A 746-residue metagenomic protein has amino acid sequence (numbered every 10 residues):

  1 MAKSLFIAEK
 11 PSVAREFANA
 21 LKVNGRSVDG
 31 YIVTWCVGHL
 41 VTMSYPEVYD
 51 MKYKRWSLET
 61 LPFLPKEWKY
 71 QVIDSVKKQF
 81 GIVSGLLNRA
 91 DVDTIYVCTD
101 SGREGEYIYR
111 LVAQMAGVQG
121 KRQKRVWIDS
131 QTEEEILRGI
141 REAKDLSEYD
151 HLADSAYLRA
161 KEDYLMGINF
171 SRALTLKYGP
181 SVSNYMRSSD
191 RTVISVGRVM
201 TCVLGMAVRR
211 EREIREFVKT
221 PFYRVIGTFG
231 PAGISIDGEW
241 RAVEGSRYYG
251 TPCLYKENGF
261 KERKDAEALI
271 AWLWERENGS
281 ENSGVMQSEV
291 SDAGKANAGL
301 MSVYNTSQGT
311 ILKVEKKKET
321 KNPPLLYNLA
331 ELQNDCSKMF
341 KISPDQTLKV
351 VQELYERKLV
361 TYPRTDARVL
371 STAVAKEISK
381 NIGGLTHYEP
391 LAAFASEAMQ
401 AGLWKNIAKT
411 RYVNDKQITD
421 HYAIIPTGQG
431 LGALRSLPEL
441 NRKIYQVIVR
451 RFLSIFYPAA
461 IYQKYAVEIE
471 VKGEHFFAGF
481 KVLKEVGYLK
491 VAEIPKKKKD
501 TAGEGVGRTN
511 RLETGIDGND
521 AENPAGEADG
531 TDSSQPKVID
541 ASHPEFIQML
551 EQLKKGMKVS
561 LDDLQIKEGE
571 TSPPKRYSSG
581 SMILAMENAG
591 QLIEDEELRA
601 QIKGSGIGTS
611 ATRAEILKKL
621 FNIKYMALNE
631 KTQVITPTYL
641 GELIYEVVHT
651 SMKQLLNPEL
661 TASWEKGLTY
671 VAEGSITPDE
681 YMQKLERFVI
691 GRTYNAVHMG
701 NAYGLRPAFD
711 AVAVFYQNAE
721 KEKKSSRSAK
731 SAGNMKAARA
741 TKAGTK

Functional and structural regions predicted by a protein language model:
M1-R172, W272, G515, K537 (+1 more regions): Intrinsically disordered, low-complexity regulatory segments
A2-K3, F63-K69, T175-S195, K313-K321 (+5 more regions): Short hinge/gating elements
A2-L5, L87, D93, R122 (+6 more regions): Basic, low-complexity terminal or inter-domain segments flanking catalytic cores
W68-Q71, G81, A90, E133-P231 (+3 more regions): C-terminal or mid-to-C-terminal helical accessory/interaction module adjacent to the motor/catalytic core
M186-S195, A207-L269, E281-G284, M339 (+1 more regions): C-terminal helical "lid" subdomain and adjoining coupling/linker elements of P-loop NTPases
G250-L325: Metal- or metallocofactor-binding catalytic centers and their adjacent structured scaffolds across diverse enzyme
D335, M339-S343, T347: A conserved hydrophobic secondary-structure block that centers on an alpha-helix together with its immediately flanking
